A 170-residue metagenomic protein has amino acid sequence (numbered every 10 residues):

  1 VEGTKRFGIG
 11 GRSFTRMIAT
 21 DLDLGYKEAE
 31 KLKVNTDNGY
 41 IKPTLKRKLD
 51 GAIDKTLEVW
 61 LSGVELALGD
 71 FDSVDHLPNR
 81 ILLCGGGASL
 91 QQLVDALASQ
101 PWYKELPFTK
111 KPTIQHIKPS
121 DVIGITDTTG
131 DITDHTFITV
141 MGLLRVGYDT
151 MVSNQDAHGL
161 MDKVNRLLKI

Functional and structural regions predicted by a protein language model:
G3-I170: Helical "lid/coupling" subdomains associated with nucleotide-phosphate turnover
